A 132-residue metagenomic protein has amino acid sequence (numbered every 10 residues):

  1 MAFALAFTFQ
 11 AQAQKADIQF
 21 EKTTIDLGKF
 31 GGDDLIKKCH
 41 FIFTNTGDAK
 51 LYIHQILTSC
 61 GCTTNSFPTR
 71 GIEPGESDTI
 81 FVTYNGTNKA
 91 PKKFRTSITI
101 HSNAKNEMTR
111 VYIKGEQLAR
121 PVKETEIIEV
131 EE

Functional and structural regions predicted by a protein language model:
M1-D17: Bacterial Sec-dependent N-terminal signal peptides
A13-T46, Q117-E132: Beta-sheet-dominated interaction scaffolds and their linkers
D17, D48-T79: Surface-exposed binding patches on compact interaction domains or structured appendages
I36, S77, P91-R95: Extracellular Ig-like/FN3 beta-sandwich strand-entry sites
C39-N45, V82, T96-H101: Buried hydrophobic-core signal for structured, non-transmembrane domains
T46-A49, N88, A104: Short, acidic/polar linear motifs in exposed loop/turn regions
I80-N88: Short, hydrophobic beta-strand segments
A90-R120: Terminal connector regions
